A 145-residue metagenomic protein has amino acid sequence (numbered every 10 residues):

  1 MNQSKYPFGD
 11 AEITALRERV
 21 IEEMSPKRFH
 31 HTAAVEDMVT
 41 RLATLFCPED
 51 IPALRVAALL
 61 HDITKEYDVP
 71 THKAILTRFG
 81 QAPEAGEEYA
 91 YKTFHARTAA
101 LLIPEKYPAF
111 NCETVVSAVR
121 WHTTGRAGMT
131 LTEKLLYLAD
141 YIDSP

Functional and structural regions predicted by a protein language model:
N2-S4, G9-M24: Generic N-terminal amphipathic, Lys/Arg-enriched alpha-helix
E18-E23, T40, L45-P145: Divalent metal-dependent catalytic cores for phosphoryl transfer on phosphate-bearing substrates
H31: N-terminal glycine-rich anion-binding loops that anchor highly charged ligand groups
